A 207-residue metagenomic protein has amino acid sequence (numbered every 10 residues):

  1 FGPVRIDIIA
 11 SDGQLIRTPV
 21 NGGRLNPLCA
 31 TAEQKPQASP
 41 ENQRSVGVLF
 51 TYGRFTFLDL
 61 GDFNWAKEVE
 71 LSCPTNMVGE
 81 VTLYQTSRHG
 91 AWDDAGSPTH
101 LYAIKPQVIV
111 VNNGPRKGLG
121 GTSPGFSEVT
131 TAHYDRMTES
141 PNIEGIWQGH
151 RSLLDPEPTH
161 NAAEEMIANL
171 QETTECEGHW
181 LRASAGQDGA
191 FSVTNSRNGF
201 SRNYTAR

Functional and structural regions predicted by a protein language model:
F1-A66, E139-R207: Flexible, acidic/histidine-containing loops and adjacent segments that form or flank the divalent-metal
D12-T130: Active-site-proximal loop/helix segments of hydrolase catalytic cores
P98, Y134-D135, S192: Short glycine-/small-residue-rich flexible loop motifs, especially phosphate/cofactor-binding loops
P115, G121, H133, M137-S140 (+1 more regions): Von Willebrand factor A/integrin I-like adhesion domains
